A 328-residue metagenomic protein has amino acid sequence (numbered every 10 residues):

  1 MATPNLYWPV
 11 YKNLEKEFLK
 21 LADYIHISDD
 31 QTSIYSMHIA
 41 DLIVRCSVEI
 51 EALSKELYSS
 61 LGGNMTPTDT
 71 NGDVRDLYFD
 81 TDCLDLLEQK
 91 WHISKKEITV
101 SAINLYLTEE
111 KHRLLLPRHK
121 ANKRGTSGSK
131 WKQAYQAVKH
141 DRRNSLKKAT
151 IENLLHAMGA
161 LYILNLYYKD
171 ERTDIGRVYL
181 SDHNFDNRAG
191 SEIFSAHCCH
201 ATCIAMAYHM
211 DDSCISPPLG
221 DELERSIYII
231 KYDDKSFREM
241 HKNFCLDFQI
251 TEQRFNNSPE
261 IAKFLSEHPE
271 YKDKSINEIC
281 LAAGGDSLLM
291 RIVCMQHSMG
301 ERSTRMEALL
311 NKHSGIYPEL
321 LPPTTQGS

Functional and structural regions predicted by a protein language model:
M1-C46, A52, E56: Charged alpha-helical initiation segments
N5, P9, E152, N256 (+1 more regions): Alpha-helix boundary/N-cap detector
C46, S127-E171: Internal, well-ordered interaction modules that form the hydrophobic cores of assembly/scaffold domains in eukaryotic
I50-L61, Y162-R172: A generic secondary-structure signal for well-formed alpha-helical elements
E51-Q133, V138-N144: Short non-catalytic regulatory patches outside canonical folded cores
I151-C199: Amphipathic, Lys/Arg-enriched alpha-helical patches that create a basic surface for binding polyanionic ligands
Y179-R225, Y232-D233, R238-H241: Short helix/strand-capping turn motifs
S216, G220-S328: Preference for solvent-exposed, low-hydrophobicity sequence contexts
